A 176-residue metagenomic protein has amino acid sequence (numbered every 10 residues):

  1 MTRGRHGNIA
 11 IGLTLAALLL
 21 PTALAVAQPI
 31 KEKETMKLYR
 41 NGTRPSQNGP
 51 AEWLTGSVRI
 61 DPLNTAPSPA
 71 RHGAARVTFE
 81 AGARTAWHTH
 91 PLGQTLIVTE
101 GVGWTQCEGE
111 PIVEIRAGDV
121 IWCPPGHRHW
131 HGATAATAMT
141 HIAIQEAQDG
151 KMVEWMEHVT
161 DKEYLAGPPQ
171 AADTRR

Functional and structural regions predicted by a protein language model:
T2-L13: Bacterial N-terminal signal peptides that target proteins for export
G12-T22: Bacterial N-terminal signal peptides
V26-R71, M152-R176: A short, N-terminal "cap"/entry segment at the start of jelly-roll beta-barrel domains of the cupin/DSBH fold
R76-E80, T89-T105, I144-E146: Short, conserved beta-strand element in jelly-roll/cupin
T85-W87, T105-Q106, C123, R128-T134: Short beta-strand His + acidic residue motifs that chelate non-heme Fe in jelly-roll/DSBH and cupin folds
G109-G126: Short acidic-glycine-tyrosine-enriched beta hairpin
W122, A136-W155: A short hydrophobic beta-strand segment most commonly corresponding to one strand of the jelly-roll/cupin
